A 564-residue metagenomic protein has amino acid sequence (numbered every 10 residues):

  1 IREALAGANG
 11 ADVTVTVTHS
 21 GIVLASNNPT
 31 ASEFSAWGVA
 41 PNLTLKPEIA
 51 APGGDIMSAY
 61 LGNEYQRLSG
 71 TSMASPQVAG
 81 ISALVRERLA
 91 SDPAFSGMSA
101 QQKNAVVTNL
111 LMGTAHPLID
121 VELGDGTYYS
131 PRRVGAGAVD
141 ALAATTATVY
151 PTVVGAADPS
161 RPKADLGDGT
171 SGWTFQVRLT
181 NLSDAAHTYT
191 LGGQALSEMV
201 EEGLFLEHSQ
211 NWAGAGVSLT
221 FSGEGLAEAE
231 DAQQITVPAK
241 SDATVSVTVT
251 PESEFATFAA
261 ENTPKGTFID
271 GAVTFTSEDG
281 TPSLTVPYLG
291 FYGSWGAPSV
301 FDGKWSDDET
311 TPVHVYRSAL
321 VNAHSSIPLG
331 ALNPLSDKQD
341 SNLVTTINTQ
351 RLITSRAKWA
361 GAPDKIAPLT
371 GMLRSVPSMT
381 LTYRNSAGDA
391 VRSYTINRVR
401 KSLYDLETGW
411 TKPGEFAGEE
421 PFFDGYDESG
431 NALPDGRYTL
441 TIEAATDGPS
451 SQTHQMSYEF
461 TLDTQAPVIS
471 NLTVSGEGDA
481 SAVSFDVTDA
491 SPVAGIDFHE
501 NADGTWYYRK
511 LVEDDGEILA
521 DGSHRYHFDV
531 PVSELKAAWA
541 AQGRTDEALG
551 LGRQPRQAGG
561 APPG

Functional and structural regions predicted by a protein language model:
I1-Y316, V321-A323, G448-S457, D463-T464: Loop-rich non-cytosolic ectodomains and luminal regions
V200-E224, A390-D405, G504-R509, G560: Acidic Ser/Thr/Pro-rich low-complexity disordered segments that often serve as glycosylated linkers/stalks around
S246-T248, F422-Y426, G550-G552: Beta-strand-rich structural segments
T248, A272-T274, T439-A445, E547-L551: Extracellular recognition modules
S253-D270, S429-Y438, L535-T545: Short glycine/proline/serine/threonine-rich loop/turn segments at secondary-structure transition edges
S277-G280, S429, A445-S451, R553-A558: Short, solvent-exposed loop/turn segments at the edges of extracellular beta-sandwich modules
D302, V321-F498, A502-S523, F528-E534 (+1 more regions): Short loop/turn motifs at secondary-structure boundaries
A540-A541, T545-L551, P555-P563: Acidic, proline/serine/threonine- and glycine-rich low-complexity intrinsically disordered segments
